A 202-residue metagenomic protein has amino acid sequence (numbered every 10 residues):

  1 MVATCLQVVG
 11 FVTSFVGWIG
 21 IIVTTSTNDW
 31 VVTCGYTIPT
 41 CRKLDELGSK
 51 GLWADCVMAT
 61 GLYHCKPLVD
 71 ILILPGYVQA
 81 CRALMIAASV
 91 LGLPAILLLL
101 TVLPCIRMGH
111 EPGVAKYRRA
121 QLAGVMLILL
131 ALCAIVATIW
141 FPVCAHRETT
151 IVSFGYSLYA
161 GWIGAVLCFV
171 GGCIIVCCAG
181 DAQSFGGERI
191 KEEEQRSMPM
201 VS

Functional and structural regions predicted by a protein language model:
M1-K50, C105-K116, S153-Y159, G171-S202: Intrinsically disordered terminal tails
L6-V9, C41-R42, V69-I71, M85-I86 (+4 more regions): Eukaryotic intrinsically disordered and solvent-exposed regulatory patches
G10-T24, R82-L99, R119-P142, L158-I174: Alpha-helical transmembrane segments of multi-pass membrane proteins
T27-R82: A surface-exposed beta-alpha-beta supersecondary segment
A59-I71, C133-T138, G171-G186: Juxtamembrane/interfacial segments around transmembrane helices
C65-H110: Amphipathic alpha-helical interface segments within eukaryotic helical scaffold and small GTPase-regulatory domains
C105, T138-R147: Transmembrane alpha-helical segments of integral membrane proteins
A145-G155: Interfacial helix-loop-helix junctions of multi-pass membrane proteins
